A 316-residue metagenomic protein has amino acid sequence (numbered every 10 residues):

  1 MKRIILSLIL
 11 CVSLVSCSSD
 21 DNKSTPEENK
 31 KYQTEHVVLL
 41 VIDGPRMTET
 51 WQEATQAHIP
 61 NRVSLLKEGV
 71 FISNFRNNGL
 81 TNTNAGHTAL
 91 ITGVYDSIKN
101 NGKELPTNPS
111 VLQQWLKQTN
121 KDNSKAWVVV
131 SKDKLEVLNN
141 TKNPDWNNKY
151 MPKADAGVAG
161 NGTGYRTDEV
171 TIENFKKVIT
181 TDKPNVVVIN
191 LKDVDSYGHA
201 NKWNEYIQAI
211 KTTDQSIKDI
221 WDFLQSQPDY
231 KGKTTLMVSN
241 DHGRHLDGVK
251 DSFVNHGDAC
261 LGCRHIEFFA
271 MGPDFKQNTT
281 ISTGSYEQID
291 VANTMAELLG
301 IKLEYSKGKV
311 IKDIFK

Functional and structural regions predicted by a protein language model:
L14-S16: C-terminal motif of bacterial Sec signal peptides marking the signal peptidase cleavage site
D21-G69: Active-site-proximal N-terminal segment of extracellular/periplasmic enzymes that hydrolyze or transfer
T34-R46, L65, L90, W115 (+6 more regions): Beta-strand elements within well-structured catalytic alpha/beta cores of enzymes that handle phosphate/sulfate esters
L39, N61, D214-V254, M295: Metal-dependent active-site segment of extracytoplasmic phospho-/sulfohydrolases and closely related
E49-T181, V291-E297, V310-I314: Active-site-proximal alpha/beta segments of enzymes that process anionic O-linked groups
A85-T92, D258-L299: Substrate-binding rim/cap in mid-to-C-terminal beta-strand-loop elements of soluble/periplasmic
N140-W146, D155-A156, E173-Q215, D219: Active-site His/acidic residue clusters
Y286, G300-K316: Polar, surface-exposed loop/tail segments that function as active-site lids or cofactor/substrate-recognition elements
